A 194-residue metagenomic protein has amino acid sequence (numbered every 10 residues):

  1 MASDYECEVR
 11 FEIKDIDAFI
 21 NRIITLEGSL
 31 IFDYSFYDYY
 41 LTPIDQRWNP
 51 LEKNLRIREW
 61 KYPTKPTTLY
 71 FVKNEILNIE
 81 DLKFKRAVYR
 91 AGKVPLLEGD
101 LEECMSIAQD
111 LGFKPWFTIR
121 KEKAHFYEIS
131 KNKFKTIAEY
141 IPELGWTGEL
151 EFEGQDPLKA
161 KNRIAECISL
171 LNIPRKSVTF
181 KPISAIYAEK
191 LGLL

Functional and structural regions predicted by a protein language model:
M1-K133, I173-L194: N-terminal strand-loop-strand beta-hairpin
R58-Y62, E139-I141, E153: Short beta-strand micro-motifs enriched in acidic
K73-E75, I141-T147: Residues forming anionic-ligand binding surfaces in small-molecule and nucleic-acid pockets of primarily soluble enzymes
M105, T147, K161-A165: Hydrophobic, well-ordered secondary-structure segments
F134-Y140, G148-E149: A short beta-strand motif that forms the metal-chelation/ATP-contact edge of phosphoryl-transfer active sites
L144-W146, E151-L158: A generic structural motif
G154-P182: Mixed-charge, glycine-accented linear interaction segment located at domain edges/termini
